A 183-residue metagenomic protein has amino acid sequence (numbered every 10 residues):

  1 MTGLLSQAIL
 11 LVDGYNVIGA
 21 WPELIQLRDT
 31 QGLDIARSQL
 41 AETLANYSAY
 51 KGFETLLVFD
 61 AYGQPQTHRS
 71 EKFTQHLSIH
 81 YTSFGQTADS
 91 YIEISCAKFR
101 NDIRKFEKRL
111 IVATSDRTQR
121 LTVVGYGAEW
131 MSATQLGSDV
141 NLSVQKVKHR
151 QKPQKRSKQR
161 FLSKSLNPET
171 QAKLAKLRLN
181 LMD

Functional and structural regions predicted by a protein language model:
T2-I9, N16-D183: Nuclease catalytic cores that cleave nucleic-acid phosphodiester bonds, predominantly acidic two-metal-ion
